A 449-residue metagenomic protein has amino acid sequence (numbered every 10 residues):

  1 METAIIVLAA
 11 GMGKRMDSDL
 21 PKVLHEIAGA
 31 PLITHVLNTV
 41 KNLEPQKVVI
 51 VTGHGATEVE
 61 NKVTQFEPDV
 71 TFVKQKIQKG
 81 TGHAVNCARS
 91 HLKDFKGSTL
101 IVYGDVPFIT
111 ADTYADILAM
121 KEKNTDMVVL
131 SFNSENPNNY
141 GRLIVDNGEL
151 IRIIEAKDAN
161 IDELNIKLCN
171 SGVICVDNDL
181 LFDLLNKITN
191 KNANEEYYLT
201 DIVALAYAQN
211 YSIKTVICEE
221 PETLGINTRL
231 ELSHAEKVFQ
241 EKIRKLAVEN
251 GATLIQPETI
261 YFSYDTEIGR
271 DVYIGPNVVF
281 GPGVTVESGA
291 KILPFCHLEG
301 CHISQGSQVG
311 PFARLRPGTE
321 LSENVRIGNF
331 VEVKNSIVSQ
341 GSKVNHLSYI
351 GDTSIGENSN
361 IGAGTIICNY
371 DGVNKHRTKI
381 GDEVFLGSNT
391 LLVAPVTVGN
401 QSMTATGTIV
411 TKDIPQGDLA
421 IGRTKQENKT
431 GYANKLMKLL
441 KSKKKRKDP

Functional and structural regions predicted by a protein language model:
M1-S18, V48: N-terminal nucleotide-binding beta1-loop-alpha1 segment
L8-A9, V51, V102-Y103, V129-N133 (+3 more regions): Short beta-strand segments
L20-E26, I188-K191: Short glycine-enriched, charge-decorated loop/helix-capping segments at active-site entrances that position
P31-V102, F108-T113, L439-S442: Conserved N-terminal catalytic core of the sugar/cofactor nucleotidyltransferase
P45, K96, N124-M127, Y211: Short, high-confidence coil segments that cap the C-terminus of an alpha-helix and link into the following beta-strand
T57, I109-A193: Conserved core of the sugar-phosphate nucleotidyltransferase
C169-E267: Conserved alpha/beta core of the MobA/IspD/sugar-nucleotide pyrophosphorylase nucleotidyltransferase superfamily
T253-I421, Q426-E427: Structural signal for interior beta-strand "rungs" in well-ordered beta-sheet cores of soluble enzyme domains
